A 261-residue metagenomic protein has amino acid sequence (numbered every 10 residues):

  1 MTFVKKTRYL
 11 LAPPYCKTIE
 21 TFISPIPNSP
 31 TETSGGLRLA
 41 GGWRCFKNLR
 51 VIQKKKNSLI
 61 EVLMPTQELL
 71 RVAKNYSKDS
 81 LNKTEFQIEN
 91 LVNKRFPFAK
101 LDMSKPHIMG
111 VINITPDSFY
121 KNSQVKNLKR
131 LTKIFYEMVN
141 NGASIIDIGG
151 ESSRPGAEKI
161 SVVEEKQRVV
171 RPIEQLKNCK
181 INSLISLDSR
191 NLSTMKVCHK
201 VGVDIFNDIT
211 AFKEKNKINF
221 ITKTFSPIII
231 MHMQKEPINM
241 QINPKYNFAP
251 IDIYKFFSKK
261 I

Functional and structural regions predicted by a protein language model:
M1-A99: N-terminal accessory interaction module
S80-V92, F119-V139, Q167, A211 (+1 more regions): Glycine-rich anion/phosphate-binding loops
M103, E158-L187, S193, K223-M233: Alpha-helix-loop-beta-strand connector modules within alpha/beta enzyme cores
I108, I114-F119, S153-G156, V201 (+1 more regions): Conserved anion-binding
I112, M138, G142, I146 (+3 more regions): Conserved, mostly hydrophobic/aromatic
I112-N113, I185-S193, I209-F212: Glycine-rich beta-to-alpha transition loops that act as phosphate-gripper elements at the mouths of alpha/beta enzyme
P116-Y120, S144-P172: Glycine-rich, proline-tolerant flexible connector loops at the mouths of alpha/beta enzymes
F135-Y136, V169-E174, M195, K215-I218 (+1 more regions): Generic structural signal for well-ordered alpha-helices, preferentially at hydrophobic/aromatic core positions
